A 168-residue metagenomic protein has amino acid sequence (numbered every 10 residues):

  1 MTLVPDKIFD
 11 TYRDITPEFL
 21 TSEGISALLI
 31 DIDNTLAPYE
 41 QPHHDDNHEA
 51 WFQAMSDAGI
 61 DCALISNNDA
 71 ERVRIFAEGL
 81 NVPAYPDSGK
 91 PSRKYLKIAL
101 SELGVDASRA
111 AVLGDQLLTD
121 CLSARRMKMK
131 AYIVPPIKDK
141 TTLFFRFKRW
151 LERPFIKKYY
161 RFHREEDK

Functional and structural regions predicted by a protein language model:
T2-I30, A37, Q41-P42, D46-V112 (+1 more regions): Asp-based, Mg2+/Mn2+-dependent phosphohydrolase catalytic module
